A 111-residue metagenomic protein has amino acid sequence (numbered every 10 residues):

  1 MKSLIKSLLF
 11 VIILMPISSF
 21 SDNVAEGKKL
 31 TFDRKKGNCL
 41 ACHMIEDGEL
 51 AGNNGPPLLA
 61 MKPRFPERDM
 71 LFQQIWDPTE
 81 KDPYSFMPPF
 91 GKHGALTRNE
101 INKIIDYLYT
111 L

Functional and structural regions predicted by a protein language model:
M1-S7: Positively charged n-region of N-terminal signal peptides that target proteins for export
S7-P16: Bacterial N-terminal signal peptides
P16-R34: Electrostatic cytochrome c docking/interface patches
D22, T110-L111: Inter-heme linker and motif-flanking segments adjacent to c-type heme-binding CXXCH motifs in c-type cytochromes
E26-L30, P66, M70, N99-K103: Extracytoplasmic/secreted proteins, especially bacterial periplasmic and envelope-associated proteins
F32, L40-W76: Gly/Gly-Pro-rich "capping" loops immediately C-terminal to redox-active cysteine motifs in periplasmic/lumenal
F32-M44, F72, F86-P88, N102-D106 (+1 more regions): C-type cytochrome heme c attachment motif
G52-M61, W76-K103: Axial heme c-ligation environment in periplasmic c-type cytochrome domains
